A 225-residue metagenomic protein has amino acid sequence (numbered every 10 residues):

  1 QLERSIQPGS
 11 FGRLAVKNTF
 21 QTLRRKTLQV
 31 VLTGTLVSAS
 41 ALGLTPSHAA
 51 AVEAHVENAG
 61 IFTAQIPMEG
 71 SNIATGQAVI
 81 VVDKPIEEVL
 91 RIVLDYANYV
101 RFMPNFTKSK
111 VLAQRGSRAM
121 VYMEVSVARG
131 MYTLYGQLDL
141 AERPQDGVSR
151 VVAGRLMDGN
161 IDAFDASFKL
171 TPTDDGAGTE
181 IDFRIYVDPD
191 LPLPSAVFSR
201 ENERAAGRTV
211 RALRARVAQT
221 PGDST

Functional and structural regions predicted by a protein language model:
Q1-A15: N-terminal amphipathic/basic-hydrophobic helices that include classical n-h-c signal peptides and signal-anchor
A15-G34: Bacterial N-terminal signal peptides that target proteins for export
L32-S40, L44: Hydrophobic core
L44-G116, D175: Hydrophobic ligand-binding cavity/cleft-lining segments
A50-E57, A128-G178, Y186: Hydrophobic-ligand binding "helix-grip"
E69-I73, V81, K110-D158, R208-S224: Glycine-rich portal/gate segments that line the openings of hydrophobic small-molecule binding cavities
I80-V93, A97, I161, P192 (+2 more regions): Soluble non-cytosolic domains of exported or imported proteins
E180, Y186-T225: A conserved amphipathic terminal alpha-helix motif
